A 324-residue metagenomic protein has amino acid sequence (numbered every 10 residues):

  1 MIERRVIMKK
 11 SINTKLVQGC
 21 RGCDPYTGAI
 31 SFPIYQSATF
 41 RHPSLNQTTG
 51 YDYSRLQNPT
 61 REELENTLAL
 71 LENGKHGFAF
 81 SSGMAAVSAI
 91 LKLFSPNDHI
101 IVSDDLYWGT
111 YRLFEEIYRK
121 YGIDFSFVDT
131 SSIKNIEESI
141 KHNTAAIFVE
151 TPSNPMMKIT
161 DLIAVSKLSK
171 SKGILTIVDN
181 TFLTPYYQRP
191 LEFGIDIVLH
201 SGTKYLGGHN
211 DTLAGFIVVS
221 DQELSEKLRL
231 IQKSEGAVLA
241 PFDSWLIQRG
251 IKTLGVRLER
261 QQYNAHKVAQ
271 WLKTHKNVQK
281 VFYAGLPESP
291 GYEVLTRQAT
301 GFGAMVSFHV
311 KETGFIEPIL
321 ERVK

Functional and structural regions predicted by a protein language model:
I2, I7-N58, L64-T67: N-terminal "arm"/small-domain region of PLP-dependent enzymes with the aminotransferase-like
T14-L16, Y35, F216, L246 (+1 more regions): Conserved hydrophobic/aromatic beta-strand scaffold that supports enzyme active sites
R21-C23, Q36-H42, F182, K204 (+5 more regions): Glycine-rich beta-alpha junction loops
D24-Y26, L206, T296-Q298: Short Gly/Pro-enriched turn/cap motifs at secondary-structure boundaries
T39-S88, L93, G109-E116: Conserved N-terminal alpha-helix of the aminotransferase class I/II PLP-enzyme fold
L71, L272-K276, V323: Acidic-histidine catalytic/liganding microenvironments
F78-N277, F282, E293: Conserved PLP-enzyme active-site core in the AAT-like
K280, A284-K324: Conserved C-terminal alpha-helix-loop-beta "cap" of PLP-dependent enzymes that closes/shapes the active-site mouth
